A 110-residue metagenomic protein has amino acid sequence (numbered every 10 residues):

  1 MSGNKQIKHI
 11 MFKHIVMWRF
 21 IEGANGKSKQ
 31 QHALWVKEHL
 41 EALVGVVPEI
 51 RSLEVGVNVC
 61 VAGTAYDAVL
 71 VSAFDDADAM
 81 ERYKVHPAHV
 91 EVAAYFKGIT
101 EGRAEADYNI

Functional and structural regions predicted by a protein language model:
S2-D67, D75-R82, N109-I110: Short S/T/G/P-rich N-terminal loop/turn motif that feeds into the first structured element of a domain
F74-I99: C-terminal structural segments of small proteins and small subunits
E101-R103: Interfacial aromatic-anchored transmembrane helix boundaries in multi-pass membrane proteins
